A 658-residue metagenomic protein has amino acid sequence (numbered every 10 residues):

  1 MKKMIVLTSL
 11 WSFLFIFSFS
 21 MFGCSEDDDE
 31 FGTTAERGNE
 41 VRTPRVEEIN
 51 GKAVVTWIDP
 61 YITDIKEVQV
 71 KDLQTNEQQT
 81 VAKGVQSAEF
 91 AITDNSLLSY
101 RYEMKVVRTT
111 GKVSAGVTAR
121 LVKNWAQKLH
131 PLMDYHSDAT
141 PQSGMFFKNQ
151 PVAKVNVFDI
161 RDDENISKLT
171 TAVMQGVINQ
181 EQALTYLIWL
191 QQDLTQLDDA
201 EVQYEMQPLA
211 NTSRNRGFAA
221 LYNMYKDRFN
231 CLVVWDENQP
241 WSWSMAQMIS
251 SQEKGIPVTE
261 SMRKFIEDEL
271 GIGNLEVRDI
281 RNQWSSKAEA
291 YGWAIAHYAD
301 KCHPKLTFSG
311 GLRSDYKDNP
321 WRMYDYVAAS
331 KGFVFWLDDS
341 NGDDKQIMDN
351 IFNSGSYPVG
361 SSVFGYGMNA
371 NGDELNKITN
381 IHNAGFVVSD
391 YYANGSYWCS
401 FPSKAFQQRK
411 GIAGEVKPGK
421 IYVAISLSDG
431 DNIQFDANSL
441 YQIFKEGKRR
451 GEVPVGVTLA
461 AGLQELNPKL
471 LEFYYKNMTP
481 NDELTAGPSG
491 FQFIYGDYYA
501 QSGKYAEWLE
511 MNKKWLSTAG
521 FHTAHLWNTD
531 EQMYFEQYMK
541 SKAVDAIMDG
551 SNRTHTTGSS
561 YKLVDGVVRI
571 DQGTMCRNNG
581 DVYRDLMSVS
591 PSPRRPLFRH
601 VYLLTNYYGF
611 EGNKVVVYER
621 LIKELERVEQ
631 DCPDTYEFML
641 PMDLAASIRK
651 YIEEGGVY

Functional and structural regions predicted by a protein language model:
S20-G23: C-terminal motif of bacterial Sec signal peptides marking the signal peptidase cleavage site
E26-T63, T110-K128: Pro/Thr/Ser/Gly-rich low-complexity, intrinsically disordered linker/stalk tracts
D59-T80, G84: Extracellular low-complexity, O-glycosylation-prone stalks/linkers
A88-V117: Beta-strand-rich modules
W125-W398: Preference for solvent-exposed, low-hydrophobicity sequence contexts
F333-F335, S356-Y357, G365, V423 (+4 more regions): Catalytic grooves of carbohydrate-active enzymes
A393-Y475: Active-site beta->alpha N-cap acidic-glycine motif
T458-K514, T518-F521: Substrate-binding cleft of extracellular glycoside hydrolase catalytic domains
